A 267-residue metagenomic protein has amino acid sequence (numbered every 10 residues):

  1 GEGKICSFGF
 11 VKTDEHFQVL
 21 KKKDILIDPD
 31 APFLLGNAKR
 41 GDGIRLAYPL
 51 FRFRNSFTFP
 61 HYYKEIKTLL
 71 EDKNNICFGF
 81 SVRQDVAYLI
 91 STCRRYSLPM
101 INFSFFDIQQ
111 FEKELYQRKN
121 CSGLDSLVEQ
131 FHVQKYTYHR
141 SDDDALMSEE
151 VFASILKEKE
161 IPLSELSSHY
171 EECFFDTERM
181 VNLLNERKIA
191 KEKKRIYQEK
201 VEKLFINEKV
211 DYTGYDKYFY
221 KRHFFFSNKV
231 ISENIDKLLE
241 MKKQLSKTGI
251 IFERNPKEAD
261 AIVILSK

Functional and structural regions predicted by a protein language model:
G1-I90, E129: Conserved non-catalytic scaffold segment of RNase H-like nuclease domains
I27-L46, L50-F53, I108-A145: Active-site-proximal helix-loop-helix substrate-binding element of RNase H-like nuclease domains
K73-N74, N102, E258-A261: Short, well-ordered alpha-helix to beta-strand connector turns
I76-R83, Y88, T92, G123-I189: Acidic, Mg2+-coordinating catalytic module of metal-dependent nucleases/exonucleases that use a two-metal-ion mechanism
S91-R94, K113, E129, S246: Short polybasic/polar patches that bind polyanions
C93-N102: A short alpha->loop->secondary-structure connector
F105: Class I SAM-dependent methyltransferase SAM-binding "motif I" and its flanking Rossmann-like core
Y170-K267: DNA strand-break repair and replication-stress modules
